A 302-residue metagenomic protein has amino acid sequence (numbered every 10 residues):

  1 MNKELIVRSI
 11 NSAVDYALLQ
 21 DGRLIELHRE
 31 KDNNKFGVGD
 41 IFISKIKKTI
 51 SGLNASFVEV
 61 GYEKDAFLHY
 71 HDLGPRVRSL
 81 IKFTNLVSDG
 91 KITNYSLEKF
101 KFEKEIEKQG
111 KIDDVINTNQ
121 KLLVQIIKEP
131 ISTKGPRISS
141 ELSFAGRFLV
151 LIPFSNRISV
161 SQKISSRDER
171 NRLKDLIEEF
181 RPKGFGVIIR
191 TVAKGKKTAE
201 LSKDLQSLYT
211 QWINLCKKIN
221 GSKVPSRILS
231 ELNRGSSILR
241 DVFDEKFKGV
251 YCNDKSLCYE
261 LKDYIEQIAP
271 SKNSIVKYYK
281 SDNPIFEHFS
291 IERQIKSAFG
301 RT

Functional and structural regions predicted by a protein language model:
M1-T302: DE-rich acidic low-complexity regions and acidic surface loops
